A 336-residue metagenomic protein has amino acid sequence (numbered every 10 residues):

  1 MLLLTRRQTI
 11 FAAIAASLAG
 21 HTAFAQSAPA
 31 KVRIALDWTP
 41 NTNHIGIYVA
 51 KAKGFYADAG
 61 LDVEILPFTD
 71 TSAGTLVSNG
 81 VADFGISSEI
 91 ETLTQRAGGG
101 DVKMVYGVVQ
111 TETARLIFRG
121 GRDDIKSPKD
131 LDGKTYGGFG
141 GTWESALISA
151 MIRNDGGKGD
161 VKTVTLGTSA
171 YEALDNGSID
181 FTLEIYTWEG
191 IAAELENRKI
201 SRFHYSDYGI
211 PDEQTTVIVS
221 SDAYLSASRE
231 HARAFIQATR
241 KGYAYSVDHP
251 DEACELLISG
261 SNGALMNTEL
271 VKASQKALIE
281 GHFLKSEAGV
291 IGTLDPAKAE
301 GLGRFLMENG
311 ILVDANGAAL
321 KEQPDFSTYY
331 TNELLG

Functional and structural regions predicted by a protein language model:
M1-I14: N-terminal secretory signal peptides and thylakoid transit peptides that target proteins across membranes
H21-A25: Sec/Tat signal peptide C-region and signal peptidase I cleavage site
Q26-N176, D180-E184, R202: Short, glycine-/small- and polar/acidic-enriched structural segments that line small-molecule recognition paths
V49-A50, A114-I125, Q214-E230, E287: A bilobed periplasmic-binding-protein/Venus flytrap-type ligand-binding module shared by bacterial periplasmic
F55-D58, N154-K158, N197, G263-M266 (+1 more regions): Short helix-capping segments at alpha-helix termini
I90, S169-A173, G177-M266: Pocket-lining segment of extracytoplasmic ligand-binding domains
A227-I311: Secondary-structure end/capping motifs
E300-G336: Conserved C-terminal helix/tail region of periplasmic/extracytoplasmic solute-binding proteins
